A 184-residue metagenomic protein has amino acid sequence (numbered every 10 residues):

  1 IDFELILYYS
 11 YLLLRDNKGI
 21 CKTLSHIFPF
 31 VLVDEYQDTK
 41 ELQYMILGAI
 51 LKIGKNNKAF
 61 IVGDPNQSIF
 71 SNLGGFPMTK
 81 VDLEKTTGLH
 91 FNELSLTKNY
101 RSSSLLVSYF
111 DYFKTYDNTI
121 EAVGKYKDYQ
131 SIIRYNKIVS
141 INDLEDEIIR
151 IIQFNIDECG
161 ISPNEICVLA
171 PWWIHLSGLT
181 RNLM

Functional and structural regions predicted by a protein language model:
I1-L32, E41-I46, S71, M78-T79: Accessory N-terminal region flanking or inserted into the helicase ATPase core in nucleic-acid motor proteins
D2-I6, E35-Q43, N72, S102 (+2 more regions): Phosphate/oxyanion-binding active-site loops and adjacent basic polyanion-contact surfaces
L7, Y11, S25-P29, Y44-L51 (+6 more regions): Short, well-ordered alpha-helical packing segments
H26-I27, K55-N56, S162-P163: Short loop/turn elements that form and flank the Walker-type P-loop nucleotide-binding site in RecA-like NTPase cores
V31-V33, Q37, E93-T97, C167-L169: Short catalytic-loop micro-motif centered on adjacent basic/acidic residues
K40, Y44, H175-G178: Short, well-ordered alpha-helical microsegments
E41, I46-D128: Conserved RecA-like helicase ATPase core segment that couples NTP binding/hydrolysis to strand translocation
L89-H90, K98-L183: Helicase P-loop NTPase motor core
